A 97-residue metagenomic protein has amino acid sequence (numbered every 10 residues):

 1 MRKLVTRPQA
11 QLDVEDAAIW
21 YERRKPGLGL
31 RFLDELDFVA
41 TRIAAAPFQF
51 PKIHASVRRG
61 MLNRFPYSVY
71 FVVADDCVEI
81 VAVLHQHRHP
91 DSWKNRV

Functional and structural regions predicted by a protein language model:
M1-L33: Arg/Lys-rich, positively charged N-terminal/basic patches that mediate binding to nucleic acids
V14, A18, K25, L36 (+3 more regions): Short amphipathic alpha-helical/adjacent loop interface patches that line ligand and macromolecule-binding sites
L30, S68, V72-V97: Enriched for short, Lys/Arg-rich terminal
F38, A45-V78: Basic/aromatic recognition patch in beta-strand/loop cores that engages polyanionic ligands
